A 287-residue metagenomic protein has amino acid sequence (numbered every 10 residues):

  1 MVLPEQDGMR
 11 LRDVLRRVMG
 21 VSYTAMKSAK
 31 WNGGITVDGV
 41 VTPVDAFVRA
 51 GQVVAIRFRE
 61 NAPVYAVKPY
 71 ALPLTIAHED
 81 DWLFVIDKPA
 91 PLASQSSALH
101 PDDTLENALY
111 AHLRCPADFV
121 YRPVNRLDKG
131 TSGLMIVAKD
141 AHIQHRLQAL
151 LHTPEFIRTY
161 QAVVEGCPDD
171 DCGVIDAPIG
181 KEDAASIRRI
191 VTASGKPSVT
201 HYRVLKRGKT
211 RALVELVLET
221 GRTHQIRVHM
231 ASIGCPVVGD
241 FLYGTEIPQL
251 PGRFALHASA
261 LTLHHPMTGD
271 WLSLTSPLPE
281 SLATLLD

Functional and structural regions predicted by a protein language model:
M1-S28, L74, A193-V199, V204-R211 (+2 more regions): Pseudouridine synthases involved in rRNA/tRNA modification
M1-V174, P178-D183, S281-L286: RNA pseudouridine synthases
I56-E60, D183-S186, P197, F241-I247: Short Pro/Gly-enriched beta-strand edge/turn motifs at strand-loop
R57, V163, P178, R203 (+2 more regions): Residue-level recognition of well-ordered beta-strand positions that form the cores of beta-sheet-rich folds across
F84, Y160, A212-V214, S259: Short beta-strand micro-motifs in enzyme catalytic cores
L92-Q95, I187-R188, A212: Short small-residue beta-strand/loop micro-motif enriched in glycine and branched aliphatics
L147-A149, S186-R189, H201: Glycine-rich, charged/polar anion/phosphate-binding loops that engage phosphate groups from diverse ligands
